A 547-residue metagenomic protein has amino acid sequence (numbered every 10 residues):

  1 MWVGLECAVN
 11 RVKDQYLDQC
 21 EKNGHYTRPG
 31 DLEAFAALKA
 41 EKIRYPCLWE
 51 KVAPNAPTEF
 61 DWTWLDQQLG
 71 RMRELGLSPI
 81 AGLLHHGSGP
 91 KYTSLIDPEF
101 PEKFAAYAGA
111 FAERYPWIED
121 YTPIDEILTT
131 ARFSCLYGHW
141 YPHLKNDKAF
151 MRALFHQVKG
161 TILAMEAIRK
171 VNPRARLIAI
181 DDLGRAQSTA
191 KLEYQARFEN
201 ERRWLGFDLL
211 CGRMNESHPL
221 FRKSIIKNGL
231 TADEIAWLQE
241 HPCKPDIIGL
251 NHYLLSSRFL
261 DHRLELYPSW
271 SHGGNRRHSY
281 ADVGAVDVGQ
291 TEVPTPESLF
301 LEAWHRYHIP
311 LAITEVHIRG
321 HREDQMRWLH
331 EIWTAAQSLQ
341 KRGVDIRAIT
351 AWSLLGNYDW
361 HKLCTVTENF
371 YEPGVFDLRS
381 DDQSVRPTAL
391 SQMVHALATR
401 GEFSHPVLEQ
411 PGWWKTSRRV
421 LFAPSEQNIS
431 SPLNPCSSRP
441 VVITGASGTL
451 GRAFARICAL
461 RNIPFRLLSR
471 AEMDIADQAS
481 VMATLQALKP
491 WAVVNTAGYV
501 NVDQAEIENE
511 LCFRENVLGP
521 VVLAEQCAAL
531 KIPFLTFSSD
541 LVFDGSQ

Functional and structural regions predicted by a protein language model:
M1-A40, G448-G451: N-terminal carbohydrate-binding accessory modules
C7, D66-H330, T334-P432: Active-site region of glycoside hydrolase catalytic domains
Y26-L48, R71, C243, I247: Catalytic domains of carbohydrate-active enzymes, especially glycoside hydrolases
F150, E515-P520, L535: Short alpha-helix in the Rossmann-fold core of NAD(P)-dependent oxidoreductases
S438-L460: N-terminal Rossmann NAD(P)H-binding glycine-rich loop of SDR-like oxidoreductase domains
A459, I463-A483: Adenosine-cofactor binding site in Rossmann-like domains, unifying the SAM/SAH pocket of S-adenosylmethionine-dependent
Q478-E515: NAD(P)H-binding glycine-rich loop region in Rossmannoid oxidoreductase-like domains and their noncatalytic homologs
V521-Q547: Conserved Rossmann-fold NAD(P)-dependent oxidoreductase catalytic core, especially the SDR/UDP-sugar
